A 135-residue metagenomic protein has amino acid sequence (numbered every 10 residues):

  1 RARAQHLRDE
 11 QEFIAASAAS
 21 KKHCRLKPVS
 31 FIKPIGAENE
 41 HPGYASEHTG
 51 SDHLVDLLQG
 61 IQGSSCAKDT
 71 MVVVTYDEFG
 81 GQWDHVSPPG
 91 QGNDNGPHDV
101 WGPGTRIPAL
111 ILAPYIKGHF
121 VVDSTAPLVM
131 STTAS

Functional and structural regions predicted by a protein language model:
R1-S135: N-terminal pro-sequences and low-complexity stem/linker regions of secreted or lumenal proteins
